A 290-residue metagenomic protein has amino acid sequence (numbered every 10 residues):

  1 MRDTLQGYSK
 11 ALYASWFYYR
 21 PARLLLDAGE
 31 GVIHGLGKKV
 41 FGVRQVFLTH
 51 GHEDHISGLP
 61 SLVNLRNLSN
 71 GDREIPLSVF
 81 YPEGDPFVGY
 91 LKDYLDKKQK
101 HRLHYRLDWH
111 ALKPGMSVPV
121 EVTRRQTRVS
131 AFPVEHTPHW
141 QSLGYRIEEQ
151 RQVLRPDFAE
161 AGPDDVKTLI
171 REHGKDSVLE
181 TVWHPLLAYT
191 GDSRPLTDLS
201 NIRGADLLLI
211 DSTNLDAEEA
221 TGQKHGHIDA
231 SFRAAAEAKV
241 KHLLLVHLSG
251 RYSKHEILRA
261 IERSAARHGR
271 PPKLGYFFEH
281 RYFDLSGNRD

Functional and structural regions predicted by a protein language model:
M1-A11, L62, M116-V118, T190 (+2 more regions): Extended recognition/assembly regions associated with phosphoester-bond processing machinery
M1-K39, Q45, E74-I75, L143-I147 (+3 more regions): Conserved beta-strand hairpin/beta-sheet module of binuclear metal-dependent hydrolase folds, prominently
V32-F80: Active-site metal-binding motif and surrounding structural segment of the metallo-beta-lactamase
L59-R66, L91-D96, S253-E262: Metal-dependent catalytic neighborhoods of phosphoester/phosphodiester hydrolases
L65-R73, K97-H101, V178-L179, A265-H268: Alpha-helix termini
V79, T168-D284: Cap/insert and terminal regions of metallo-dependent hydrolase folds
K97-K113: A glycine-rich helix N-cap at a beta->alpha junction
E121-Y189, S193-I202, L207-L209: Active-site-proximal loop/helix segment associated with metal-binding centers of metalloenzymes
